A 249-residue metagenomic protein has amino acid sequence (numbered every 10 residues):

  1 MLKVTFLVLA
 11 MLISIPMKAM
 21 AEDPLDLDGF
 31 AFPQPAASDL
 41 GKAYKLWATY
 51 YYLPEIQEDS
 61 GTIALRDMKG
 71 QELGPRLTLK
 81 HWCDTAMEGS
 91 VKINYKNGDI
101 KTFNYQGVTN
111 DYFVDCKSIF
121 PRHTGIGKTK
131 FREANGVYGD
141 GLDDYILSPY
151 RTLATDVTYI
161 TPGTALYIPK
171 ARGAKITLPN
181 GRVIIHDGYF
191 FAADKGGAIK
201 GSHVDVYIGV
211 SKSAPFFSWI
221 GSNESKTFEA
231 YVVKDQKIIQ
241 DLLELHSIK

Functional and structural regions predicted by a protein language model:
T5-S14: Bacterial N-terminal signal peptides
M17-A21: Sec/Tat signal peptide C-region and signal peptidase I cleavage site
E22-K249: Solvent-exposed, well-ordered loop and adjacent helix/strand elements within mature globular domains that form
